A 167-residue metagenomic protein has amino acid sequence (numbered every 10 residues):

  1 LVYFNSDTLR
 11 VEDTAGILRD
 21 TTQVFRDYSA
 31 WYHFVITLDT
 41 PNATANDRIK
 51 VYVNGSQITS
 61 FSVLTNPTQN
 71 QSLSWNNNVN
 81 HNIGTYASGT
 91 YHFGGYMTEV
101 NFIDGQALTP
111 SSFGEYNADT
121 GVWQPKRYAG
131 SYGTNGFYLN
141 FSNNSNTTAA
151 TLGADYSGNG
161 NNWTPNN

Functional and structural regions predicted by a protein language model:
L1-N5, R10-D13, T37, V51-Y52 (+5 more regions): Beta-strand-rich, repetitive solenoid scaffolds
L1-V2, L9, G16-T21, S60 (+4 more regions): Generic preference for hydrophobic/aromatic residues in regular secondary structure cores
V2-N70: Extracellular glycan-interaction surfaces
Y3-F4, D27, S74-N77, G130-G133: Extracellular/periplasmic catalytic domains that process cell-envelope and extracellular macromolecules
A15-D20, G89-H92, N146-T148: Short, surface-exposed beta-strand/loop "edge" segments at domain boundaries and coil↔beta transitions
L18-R26, Y86-G89, Q124-A129: Short surface loop/edge beta-strand patches of beta-sandwich-type extracellular domains that form ligand-contact sites
A43-A45, K50, I58-T65, Y96-N167: Extended recognition patches within non-cytosolic domains
S72-M97: Extracellular glycan-interaction patches encoded by glycine-rich segments
